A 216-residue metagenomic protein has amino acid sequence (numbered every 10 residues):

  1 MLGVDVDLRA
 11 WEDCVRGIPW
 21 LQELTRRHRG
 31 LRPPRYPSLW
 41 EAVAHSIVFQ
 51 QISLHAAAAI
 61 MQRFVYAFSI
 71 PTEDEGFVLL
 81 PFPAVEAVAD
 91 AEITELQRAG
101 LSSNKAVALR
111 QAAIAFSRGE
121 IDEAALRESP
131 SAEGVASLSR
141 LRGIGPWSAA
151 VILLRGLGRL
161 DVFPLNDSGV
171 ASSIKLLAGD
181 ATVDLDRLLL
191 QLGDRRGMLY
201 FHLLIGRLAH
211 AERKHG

Functional and structural regions predicted by a protein language model:
M1-G216: HhH-family (HhH-GPD) DNA N-glycosylase catalytic core used in base-excision repair
